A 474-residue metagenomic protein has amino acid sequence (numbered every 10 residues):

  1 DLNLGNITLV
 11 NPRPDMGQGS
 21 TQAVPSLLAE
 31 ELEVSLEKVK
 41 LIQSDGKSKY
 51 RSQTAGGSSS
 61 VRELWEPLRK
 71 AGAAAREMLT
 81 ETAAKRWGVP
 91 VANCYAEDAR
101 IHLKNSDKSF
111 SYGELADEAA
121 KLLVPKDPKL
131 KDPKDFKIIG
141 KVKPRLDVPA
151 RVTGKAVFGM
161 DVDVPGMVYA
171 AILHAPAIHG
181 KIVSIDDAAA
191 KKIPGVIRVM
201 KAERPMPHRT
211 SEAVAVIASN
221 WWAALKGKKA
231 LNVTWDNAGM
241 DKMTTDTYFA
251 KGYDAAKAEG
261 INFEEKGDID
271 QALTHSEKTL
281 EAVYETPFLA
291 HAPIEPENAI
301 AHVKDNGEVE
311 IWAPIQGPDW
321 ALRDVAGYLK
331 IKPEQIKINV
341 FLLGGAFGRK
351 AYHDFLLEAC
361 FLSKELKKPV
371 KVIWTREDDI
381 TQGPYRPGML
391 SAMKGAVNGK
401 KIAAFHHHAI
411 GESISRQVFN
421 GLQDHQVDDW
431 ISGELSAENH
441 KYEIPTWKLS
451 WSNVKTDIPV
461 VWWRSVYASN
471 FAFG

Functional and structural regions predicted by a protein language model:
D1-G474: Structural alpha/beta core scaffold segments of enzyme domains
